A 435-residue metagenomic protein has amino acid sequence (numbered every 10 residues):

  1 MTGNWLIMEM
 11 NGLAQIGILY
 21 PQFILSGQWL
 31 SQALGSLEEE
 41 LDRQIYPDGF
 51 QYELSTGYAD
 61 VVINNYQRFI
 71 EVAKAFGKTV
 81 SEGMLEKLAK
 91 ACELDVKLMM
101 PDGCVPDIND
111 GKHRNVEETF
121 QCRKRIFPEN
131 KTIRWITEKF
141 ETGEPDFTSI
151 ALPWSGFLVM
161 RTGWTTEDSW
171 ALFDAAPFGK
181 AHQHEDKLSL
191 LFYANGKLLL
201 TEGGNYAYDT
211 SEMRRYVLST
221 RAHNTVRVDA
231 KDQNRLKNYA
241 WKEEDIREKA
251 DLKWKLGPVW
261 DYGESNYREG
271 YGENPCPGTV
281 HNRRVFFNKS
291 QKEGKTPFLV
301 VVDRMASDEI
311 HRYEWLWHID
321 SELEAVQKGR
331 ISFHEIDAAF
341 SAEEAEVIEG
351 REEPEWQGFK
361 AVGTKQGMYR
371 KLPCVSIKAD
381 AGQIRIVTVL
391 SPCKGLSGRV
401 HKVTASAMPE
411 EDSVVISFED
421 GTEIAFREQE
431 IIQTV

Functional and structural regions predicted by a protein language model:
M1-I7, N11: Extended ligand-binding groove/face enriched in aromatic
G3, K112, E118-F120, Y206-V435: CBM-like, beta-strand-rich accessory domains located in the C-terminal region of large, secreted polysaccharide-active
E9, V62-N65, A222: Catalytic-loop motifs flanking and including active-site residues across diverse enzymes
N11-I18: Tandem amphipathic alpha-helical repeat scaffolds
S31-R43, T388: Short, charged, amphipathic alpha-helices and their helix-cap/turn boundaries
Y46, F50-L200, A379-R385, V400-V435: Carbohydrate-active enzyme catalytic cores, enriched for enzymes that act on polyanionic acidic polysaccharides
